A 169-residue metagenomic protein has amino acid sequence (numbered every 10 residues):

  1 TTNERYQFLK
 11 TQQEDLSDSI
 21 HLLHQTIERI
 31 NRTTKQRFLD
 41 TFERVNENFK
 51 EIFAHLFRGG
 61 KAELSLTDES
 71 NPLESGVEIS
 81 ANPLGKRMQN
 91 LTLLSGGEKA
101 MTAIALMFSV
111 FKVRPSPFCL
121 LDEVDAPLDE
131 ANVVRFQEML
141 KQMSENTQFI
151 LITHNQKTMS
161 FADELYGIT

Functional and structural regions predicted by a protein language model:
T1-T169: Terminal ABC-like ATPase head and other globular end-domains that cap long coiled-coil arms in SMC/Rad50/SbcC-family
